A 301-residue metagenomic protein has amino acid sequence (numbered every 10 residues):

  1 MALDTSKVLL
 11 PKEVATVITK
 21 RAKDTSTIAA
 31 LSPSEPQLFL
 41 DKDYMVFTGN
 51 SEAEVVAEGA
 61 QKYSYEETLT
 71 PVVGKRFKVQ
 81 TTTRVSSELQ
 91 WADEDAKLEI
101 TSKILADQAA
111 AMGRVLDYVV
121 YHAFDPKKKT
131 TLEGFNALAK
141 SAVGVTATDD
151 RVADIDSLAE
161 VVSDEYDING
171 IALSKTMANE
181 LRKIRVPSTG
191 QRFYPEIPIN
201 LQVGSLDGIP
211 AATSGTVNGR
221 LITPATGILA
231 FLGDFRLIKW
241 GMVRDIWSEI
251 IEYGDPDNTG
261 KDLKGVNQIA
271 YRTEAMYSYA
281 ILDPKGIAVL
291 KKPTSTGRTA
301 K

Functional and structural regions predicted by a protein language model:
A2-A30, E88-D95, G113-V120, P126 (+2 more regions): Short, Lys/Arg-rich flexible segments
A2-T82, G286: Assembly/oligomerization interface modules of large self-assembling protein complexes
D4-S6, E94, P187-K301: Sequence/fold signature of self-assembling virion shell proteins
F47-G49, S86, S174-T176, S214 (+2 more regions): Structured loops at beta-to-helix junctions and adjacent beta-edge loops in soluble globular domains
N50, L89, R114, M177-N179 (+2 more regions): Short loop/turn segments at secondary-structure transitions that flank enzyme active sites
A53-V55, D93, E180-K183, A280-L282: Short helix/loop capping segments that flank catalytic or ligand/cofactor-binding pockets
R84-D164, V289-K301: Alpha-helical scaffold segments that mediate packing/assembly in large oligomeric complexes
K129-S205, I209: Extended, solvent-exposed, turn-rich assembly/linker loops in the middle of proteins
